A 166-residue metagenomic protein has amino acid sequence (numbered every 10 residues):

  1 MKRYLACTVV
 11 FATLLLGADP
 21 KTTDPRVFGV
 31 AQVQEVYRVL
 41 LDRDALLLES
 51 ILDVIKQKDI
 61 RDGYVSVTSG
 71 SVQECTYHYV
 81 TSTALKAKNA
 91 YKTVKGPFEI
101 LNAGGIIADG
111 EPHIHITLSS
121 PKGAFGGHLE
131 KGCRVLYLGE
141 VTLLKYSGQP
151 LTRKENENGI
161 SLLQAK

Functional and structural regions predicted by a protein language model:
Y4-L14: Sec-dependent N-terminal signal peptides
D19-K56, R61-V67, Q73-P112, S119-K166: N-terminal intrinsically disordered, cationic/polar leader segments that include organellar targeting peptides
